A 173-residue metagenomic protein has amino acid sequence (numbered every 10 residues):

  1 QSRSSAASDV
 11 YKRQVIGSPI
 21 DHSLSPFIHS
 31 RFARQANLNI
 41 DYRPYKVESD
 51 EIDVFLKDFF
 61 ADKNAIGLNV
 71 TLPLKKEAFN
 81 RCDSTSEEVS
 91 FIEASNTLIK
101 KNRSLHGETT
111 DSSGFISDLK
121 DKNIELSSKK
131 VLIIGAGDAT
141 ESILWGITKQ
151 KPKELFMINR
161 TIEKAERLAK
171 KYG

Functional and structural regions predicted by a protein language model:
Q1-A7, Y11: Single conserved hydrophobic/aromatic residue that forms the stacking wall/gate of nucleotide- or nucleobase-binding
D9, E125-S127, Q150: Short, flexible coil/linker segments at domain boundaries that flank nucleotide/cofactor-interacting
K12, D41, K130, K153-E154: Residues at the starts of beta-strands that form the adenosine-phosphate
K12-K122: Phosphate/diphosphate ligand-binding glycine-rich loop within oxidoreductases
G17, T109, S128-T148, F156-N159: Glycine-rich adenosine-cofactor-binding loop
F32, D118, S142, G146 (+1 more regions): Rossmann-fold NAD(P)-dependent oxidoreductase module
Q150-Y172: NAD(P)-binding Rossmann-fold cofactor-contacting core
